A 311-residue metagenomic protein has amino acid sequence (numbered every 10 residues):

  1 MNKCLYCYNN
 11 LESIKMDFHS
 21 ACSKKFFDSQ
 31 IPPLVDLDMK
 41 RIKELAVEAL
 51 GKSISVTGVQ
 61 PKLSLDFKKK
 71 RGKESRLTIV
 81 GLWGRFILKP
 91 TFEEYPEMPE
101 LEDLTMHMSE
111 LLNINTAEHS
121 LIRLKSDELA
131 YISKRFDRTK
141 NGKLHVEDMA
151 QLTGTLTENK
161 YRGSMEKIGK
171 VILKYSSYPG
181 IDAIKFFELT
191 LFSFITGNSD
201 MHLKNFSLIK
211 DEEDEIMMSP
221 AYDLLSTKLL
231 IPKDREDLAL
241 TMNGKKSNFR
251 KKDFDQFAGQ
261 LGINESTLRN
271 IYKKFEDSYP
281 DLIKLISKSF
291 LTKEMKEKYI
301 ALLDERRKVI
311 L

Functional and structural regions predicted by a protein language model:
M1-K43, V47-A49, K174, I216 (+2 more regions): Regulatory N- and C-terminal appendages and interdomain linkers associated with kinase/kinase-like NTP transferase
I42-K160, M218, S266: Conserved ATP-binding subdomain of kinase catalytic cores across diverse folds
L65, S109, M149, D200 (+3 more regions): A residue-level signal for conserved active-site and pocket-lining positions in enzyme catalytic cores
L65, S226, L230-N248: Active-site activation/catalytic loop segments of kinase-like enzymes and analogous catalytic loops in related
E93-L111, N159, S164-L230: Conserved kinase catalytic-core segment
K125, A130-I195, L240-G244, Q256 (+1 more regions): ATP-dependent phospho-/nucleotidyl transfer catalytic cores
L144, L225-K233, G262-I263, F290: C-terminal regulatory or interaction extensions
N243-D304, I310: Mobile late-domain/C-terminal helix-loop "cap" segments that border catalytic sites or the cytosolic face
